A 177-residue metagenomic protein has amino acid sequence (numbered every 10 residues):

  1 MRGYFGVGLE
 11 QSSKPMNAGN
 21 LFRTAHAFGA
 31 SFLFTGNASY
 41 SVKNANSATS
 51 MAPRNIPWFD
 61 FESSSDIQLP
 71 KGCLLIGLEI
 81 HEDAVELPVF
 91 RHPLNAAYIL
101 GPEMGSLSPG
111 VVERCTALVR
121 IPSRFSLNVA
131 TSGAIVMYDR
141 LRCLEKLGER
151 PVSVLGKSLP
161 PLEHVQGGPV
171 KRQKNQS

Functional and structural regions predicted by a protein language model:
M1-S177: Post-transcriptional modification and biogenesis factors for structured RNAs of the translation apparatus
